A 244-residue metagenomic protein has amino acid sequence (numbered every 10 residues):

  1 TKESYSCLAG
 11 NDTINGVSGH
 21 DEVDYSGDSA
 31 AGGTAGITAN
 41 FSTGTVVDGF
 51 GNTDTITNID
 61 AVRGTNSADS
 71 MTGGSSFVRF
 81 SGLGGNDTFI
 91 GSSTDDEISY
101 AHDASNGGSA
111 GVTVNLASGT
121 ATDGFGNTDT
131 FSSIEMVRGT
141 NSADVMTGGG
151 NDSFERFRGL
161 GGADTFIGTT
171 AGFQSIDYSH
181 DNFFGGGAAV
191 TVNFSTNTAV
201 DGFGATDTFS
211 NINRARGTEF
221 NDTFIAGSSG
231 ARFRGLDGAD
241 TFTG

Functional and structural regions predicted by a protein language model:
T1, Y5, I14, V23 (+17 more regions): Hydrophobic "rung" positions of tandem beta-strand repeat architectures that form parallel beta-solenoids
T1, Y5-C7, G36-F41, D48 (+11 more regions): Extended, compositionally biased low-complexity polar/Lys-Gly-rich tracts and adjacent boundary/linker regions are
K2, N11, H20, T34-G36 (+14 more regions): Surface-exposed or flexible loop/turn and strand-edge residues in extracellular/cell-surface modules
L8, V46-V47, G82-L83, T120-T122 (+3 more regions): Glycine-centered low-complexity coil/loop motifs and glycine-rich tracts, especially the flexible linkers
L8-I14, A35-T38, L83-F89, A110-T113 (+3 more regions): Short small/polar-residue motifs
G10-N11, S26-S29, G44, I59 (+15 more regions): Beta-strand repeat scaffolds of extracellular/surface proteins
S18-G51, S93-G126, D144-V145, I167-G204 (+1 more regions): GD-rich hexapeptide-repeat beta-solenoids
T38, S42-T43, V47-T55, T65-A68 (+9 more regions): Thr-biased low-complexity repeat/linker tracts and other Thr-enriched repetitive architectures
